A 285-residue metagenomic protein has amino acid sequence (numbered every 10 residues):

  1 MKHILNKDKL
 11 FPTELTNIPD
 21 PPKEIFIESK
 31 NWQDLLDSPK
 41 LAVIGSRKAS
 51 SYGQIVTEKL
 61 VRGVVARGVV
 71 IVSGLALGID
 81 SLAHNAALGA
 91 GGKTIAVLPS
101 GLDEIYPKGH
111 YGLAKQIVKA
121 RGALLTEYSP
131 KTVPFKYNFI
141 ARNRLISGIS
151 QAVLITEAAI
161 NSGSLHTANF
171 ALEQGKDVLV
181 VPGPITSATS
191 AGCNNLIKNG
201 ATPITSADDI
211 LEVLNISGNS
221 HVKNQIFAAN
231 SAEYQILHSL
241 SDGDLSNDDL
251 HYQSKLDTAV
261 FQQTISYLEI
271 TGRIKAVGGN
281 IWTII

Functional and structural regions predicted by a protein language model:
M1-I285: Glycine-biased, small-residue-rich flexible motifs in mid-sequence functional cores and linkers
